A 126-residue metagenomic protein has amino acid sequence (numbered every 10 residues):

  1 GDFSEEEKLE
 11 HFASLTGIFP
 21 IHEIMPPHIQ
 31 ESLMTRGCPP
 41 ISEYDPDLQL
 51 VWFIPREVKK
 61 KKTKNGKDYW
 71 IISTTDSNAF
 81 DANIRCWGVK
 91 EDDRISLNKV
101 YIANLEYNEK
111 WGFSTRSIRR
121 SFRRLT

Functional and structural regions predicted by a protein language model:
G1-T126: Noncatalytic, beta-rich nucleic-acid-contacting surfaces in large DNA/RNA-processing enzymes
